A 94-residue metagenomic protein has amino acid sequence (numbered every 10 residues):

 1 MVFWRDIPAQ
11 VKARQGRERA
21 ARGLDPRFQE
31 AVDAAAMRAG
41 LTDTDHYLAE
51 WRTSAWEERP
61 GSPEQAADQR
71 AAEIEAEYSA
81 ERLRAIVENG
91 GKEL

Functional and structural regions predicted by a protein language model:
M1-R19: Short, charged/polar N-terminal "headpieces" of proteins
V11, D33, S79: Residue-level marker of positions within ordered structural domains that often coincide with functionally constrained
G16-T53: Acidic, aromatic-enriched beta-alpha/helix-loop junctions
A49-D68: Mid-chain, well-packed structural core segment of small domains
Q65-L94: C-terminal charged interaction modules
